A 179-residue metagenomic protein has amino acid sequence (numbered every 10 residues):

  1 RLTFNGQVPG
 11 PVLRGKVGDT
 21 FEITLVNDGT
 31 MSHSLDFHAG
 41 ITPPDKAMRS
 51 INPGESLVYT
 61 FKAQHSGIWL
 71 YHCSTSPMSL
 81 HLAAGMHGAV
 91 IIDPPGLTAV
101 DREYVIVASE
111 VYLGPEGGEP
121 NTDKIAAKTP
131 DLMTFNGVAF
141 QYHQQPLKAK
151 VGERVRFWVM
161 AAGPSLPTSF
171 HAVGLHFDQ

Functional and structural regions predicted by a protein language model:
R1-Q179: Copper-binding active sites and cupredoxin-like electron-transfer domains, recognizing His/Cys-rich ligand loops
